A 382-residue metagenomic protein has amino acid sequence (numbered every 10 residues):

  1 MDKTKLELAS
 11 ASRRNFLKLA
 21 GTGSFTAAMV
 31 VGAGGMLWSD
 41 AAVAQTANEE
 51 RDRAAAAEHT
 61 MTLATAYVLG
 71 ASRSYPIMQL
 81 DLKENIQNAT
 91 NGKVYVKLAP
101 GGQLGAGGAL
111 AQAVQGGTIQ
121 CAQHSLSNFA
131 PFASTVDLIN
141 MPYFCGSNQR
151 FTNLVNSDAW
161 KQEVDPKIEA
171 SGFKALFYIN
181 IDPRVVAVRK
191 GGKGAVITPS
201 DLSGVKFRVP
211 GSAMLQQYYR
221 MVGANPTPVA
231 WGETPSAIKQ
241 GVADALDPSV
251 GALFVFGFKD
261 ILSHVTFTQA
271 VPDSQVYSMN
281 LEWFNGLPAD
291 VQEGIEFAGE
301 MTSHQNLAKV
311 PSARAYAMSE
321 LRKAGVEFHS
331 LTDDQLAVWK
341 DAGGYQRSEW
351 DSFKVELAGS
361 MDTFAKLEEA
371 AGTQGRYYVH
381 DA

Functional and structural regions predicted by a protein language model:
D2-F151, K174-A382: N-terminal secretory/targeting leader peptides
R150-K161, D165: A gly/proline- and charged-residue-enriched helix-loop-helix capping module
S171: Short beta-strand or tight-loop elements that sit immediately N-terminal to catalytic metal-binding acidic residues
